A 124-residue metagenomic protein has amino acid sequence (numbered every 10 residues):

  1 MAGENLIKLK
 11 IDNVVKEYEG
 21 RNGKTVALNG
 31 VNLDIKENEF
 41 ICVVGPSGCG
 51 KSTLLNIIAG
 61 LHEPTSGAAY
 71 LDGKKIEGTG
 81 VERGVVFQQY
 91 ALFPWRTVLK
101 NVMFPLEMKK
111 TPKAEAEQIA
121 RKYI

Functional and structural regions predicted by a protein language model:
E4-K8, E17-G30: A short, flexible loop at the N-terminus of ABC-type nucleotide-binding domains that lies
I11-V14, V26-K36, G67: Conserved beta-strand
I41-C42, V85: Short beta-strand immediately N-terminal to the Walker A/P-loop
V44-P46: The feature captures the beta-strand-to-loop junction immediately N-terminal to the Walker
A59: Helix-to-loop junction immediately C-terminal to a conserved catalytic motif
G67-G78, I119: Conserved ABC transporter NBD signature motif
Q88, T97-L99: Beta-to-alpha transition at the N-cap of a short helix in the ABC ATPase nucleotide-binding domain, specifically
L99-E107, E117, R121: Short helical segment in ABC ATPase nucleotide-binding domains corresponding to the A-loop/adjacent helical element
